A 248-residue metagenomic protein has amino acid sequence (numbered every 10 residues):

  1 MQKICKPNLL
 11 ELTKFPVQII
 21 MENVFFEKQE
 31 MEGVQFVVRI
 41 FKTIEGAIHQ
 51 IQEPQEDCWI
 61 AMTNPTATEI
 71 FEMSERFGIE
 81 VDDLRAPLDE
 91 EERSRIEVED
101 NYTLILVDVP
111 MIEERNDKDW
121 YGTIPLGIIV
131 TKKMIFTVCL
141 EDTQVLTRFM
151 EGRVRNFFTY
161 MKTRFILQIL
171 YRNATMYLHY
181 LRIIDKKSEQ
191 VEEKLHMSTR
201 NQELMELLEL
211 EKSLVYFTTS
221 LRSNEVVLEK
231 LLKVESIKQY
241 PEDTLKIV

Functional and structural regions predicted by a protein language model:
Q2-I247: Peripheral, non-transmembrane regulatory/ligand-interaction domains of membrane transport proteins
